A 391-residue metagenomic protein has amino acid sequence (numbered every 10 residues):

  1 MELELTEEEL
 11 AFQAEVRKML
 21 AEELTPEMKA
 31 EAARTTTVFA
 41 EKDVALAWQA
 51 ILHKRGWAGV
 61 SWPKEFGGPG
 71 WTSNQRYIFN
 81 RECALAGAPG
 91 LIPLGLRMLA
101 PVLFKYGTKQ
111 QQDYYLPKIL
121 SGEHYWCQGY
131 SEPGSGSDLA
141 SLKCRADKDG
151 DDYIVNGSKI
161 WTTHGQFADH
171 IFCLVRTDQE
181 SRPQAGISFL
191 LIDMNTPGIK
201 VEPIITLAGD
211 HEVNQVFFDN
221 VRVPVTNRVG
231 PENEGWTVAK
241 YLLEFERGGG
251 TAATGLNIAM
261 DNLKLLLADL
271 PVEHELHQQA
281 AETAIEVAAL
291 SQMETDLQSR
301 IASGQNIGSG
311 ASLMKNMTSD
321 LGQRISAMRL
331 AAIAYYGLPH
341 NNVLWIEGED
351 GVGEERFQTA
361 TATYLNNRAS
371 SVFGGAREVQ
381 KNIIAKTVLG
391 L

Functional and structural regions predicted by a protein language model:
M1-P93, Y114-S121, G249-T251, K264-A281 (+4 more regions): Amphipathic, small/basic residue-rich leader segments at the start of a protein or domain
L3-L5, I199-Q292, S370, K386: Glycine-rich beta->alpha junctions and the first turn(s) of the following alpha-helix
P26, P69, T162, S312-L391: Alpha-helix capping/hinge segments and adjacent helical runs
L91-Q110, G136: N-terminal glycine-rich flavin-associated loop
G122-Y130: A short, Trp-centered hydrophobic/proline-enriched beta-strand micro-motif
C144-D147: A structural signal for short hydrophobic beta-strand segments in well-ordered beta-sheet cores
D151-D152, N156-E202: A short core secondary-structure module
L265, Q278-S303, M317-A332: Loop-to-helix element that buttresses phosphate recognition and phosphoryl-transfer chemistry
